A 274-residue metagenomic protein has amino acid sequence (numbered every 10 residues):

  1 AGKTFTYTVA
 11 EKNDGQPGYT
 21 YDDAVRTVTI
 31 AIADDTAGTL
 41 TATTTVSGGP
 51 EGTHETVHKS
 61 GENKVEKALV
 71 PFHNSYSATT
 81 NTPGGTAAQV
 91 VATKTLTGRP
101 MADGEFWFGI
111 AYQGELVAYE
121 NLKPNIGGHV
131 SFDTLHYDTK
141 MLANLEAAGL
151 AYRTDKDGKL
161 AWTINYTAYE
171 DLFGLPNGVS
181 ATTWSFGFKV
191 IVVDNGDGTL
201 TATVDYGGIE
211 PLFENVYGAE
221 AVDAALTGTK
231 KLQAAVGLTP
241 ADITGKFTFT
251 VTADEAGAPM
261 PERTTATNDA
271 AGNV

Functional and structural regions predicted by a protein language model:
A1-V274: Solvent-exposed loop/turn and edge beta-strand elements of beta-rich ligand-binding domains
